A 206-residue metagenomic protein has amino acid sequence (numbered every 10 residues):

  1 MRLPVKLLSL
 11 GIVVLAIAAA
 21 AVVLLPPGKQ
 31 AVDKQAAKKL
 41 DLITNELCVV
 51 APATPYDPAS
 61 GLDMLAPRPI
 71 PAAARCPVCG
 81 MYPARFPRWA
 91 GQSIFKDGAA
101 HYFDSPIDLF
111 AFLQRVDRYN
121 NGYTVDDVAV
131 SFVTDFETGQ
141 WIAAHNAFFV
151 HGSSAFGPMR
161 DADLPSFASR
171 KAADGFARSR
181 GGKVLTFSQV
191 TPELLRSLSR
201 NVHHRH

Functional and structural regions predicted by a protein language model:
R2-H206: Intrinsically disordered, low-complexity terminal tails/loops enriched in metal-binding residues
